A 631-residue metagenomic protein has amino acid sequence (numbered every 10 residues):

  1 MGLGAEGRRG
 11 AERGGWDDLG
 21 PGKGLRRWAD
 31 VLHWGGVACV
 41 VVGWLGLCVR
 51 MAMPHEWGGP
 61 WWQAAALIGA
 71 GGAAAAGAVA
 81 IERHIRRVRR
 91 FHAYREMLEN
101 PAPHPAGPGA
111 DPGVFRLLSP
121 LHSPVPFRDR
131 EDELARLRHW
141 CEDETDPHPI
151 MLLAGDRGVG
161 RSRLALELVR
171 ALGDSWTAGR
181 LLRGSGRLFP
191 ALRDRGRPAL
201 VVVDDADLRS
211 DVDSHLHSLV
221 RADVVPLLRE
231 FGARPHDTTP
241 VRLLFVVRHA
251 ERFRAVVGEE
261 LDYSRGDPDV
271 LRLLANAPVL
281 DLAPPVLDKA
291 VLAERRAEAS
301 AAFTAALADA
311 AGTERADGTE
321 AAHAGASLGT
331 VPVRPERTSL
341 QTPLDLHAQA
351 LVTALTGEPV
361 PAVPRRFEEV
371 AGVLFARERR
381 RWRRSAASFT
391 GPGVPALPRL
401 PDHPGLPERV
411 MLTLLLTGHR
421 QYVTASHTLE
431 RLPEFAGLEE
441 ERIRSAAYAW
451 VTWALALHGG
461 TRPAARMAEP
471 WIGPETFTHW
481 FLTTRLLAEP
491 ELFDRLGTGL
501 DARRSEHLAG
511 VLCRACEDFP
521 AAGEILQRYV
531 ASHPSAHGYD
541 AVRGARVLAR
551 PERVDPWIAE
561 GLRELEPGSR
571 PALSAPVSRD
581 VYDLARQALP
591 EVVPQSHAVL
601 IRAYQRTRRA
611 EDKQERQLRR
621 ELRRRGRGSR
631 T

Functional and structural regions predicted by a protein language model:
H55-G71: Hydrophobic alpha-helical transmembrane segments
R86-C141: Conserved adenine-nucleotide phosphate-binding loops and their immediately adjacent elements
P120-P126, E131, T330-E336, A350-L438 (+3 more regions): Winged-helix-like regulatory helical subdomains adjacent to P-loop NTPase cores
H148-L164: Walker A/P-loop nucleotide-binding motif
L164, T177, E408, L412 (+8 more regions): Extended amphipathic alpha-helical scaffold segments
L181-S185, L192-V224, V246-H249: Conserved P-loop NTPase "ATPase switch" module shared by AAA+ and STAND
E230-R265: Sensor-1/coupling segment of RecA-like P-loop NTPase cores
E251-Y263, P285-W382, G405-R409, L415-H419: Amphipathic alpha-helical "lid/sensor" segments that cap RecA-like P-loop NTPase cores
